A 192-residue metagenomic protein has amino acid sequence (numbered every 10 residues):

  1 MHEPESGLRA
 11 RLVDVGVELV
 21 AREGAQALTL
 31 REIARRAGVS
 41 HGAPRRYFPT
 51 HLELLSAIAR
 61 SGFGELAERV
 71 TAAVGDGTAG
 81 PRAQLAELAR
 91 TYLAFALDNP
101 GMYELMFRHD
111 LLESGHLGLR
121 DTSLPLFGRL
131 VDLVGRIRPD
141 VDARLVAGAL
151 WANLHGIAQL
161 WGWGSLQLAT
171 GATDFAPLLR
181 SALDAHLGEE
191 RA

Functional and structural regions predicted by a protein language model:
M1-E23, A27, R31-E32, E53-S56 (+1 more regions): Basic, helix-initiating cap at the start of DNA-binding domains
R11, V20, L55-G62, M106 (+1 more regions): Alpha-helical DNA-contacting segments of helix-turn-helix folds
V15-G16, A34-A37, A89: Small-residue (primarily alanine) positions within well-ordered alpha-helices, especially packing/interaction faces
G38-F48: Short hydrophobic/aromatic patch on the recognition helix
A57, T71-M102, S123, F127 (+1 more regions): Hydrophobic alpha-helical connector segments
A94-D132, W163, L168: Short secondary-structure transition hinges
L105, A152-A169, D184-A192: Amphipathic C-terminal alpha-helical segment
E113-R138, R144-G148, T173-D184: Amphipathic alpha-helical packing segments from all-alpha helical-bundle domains
